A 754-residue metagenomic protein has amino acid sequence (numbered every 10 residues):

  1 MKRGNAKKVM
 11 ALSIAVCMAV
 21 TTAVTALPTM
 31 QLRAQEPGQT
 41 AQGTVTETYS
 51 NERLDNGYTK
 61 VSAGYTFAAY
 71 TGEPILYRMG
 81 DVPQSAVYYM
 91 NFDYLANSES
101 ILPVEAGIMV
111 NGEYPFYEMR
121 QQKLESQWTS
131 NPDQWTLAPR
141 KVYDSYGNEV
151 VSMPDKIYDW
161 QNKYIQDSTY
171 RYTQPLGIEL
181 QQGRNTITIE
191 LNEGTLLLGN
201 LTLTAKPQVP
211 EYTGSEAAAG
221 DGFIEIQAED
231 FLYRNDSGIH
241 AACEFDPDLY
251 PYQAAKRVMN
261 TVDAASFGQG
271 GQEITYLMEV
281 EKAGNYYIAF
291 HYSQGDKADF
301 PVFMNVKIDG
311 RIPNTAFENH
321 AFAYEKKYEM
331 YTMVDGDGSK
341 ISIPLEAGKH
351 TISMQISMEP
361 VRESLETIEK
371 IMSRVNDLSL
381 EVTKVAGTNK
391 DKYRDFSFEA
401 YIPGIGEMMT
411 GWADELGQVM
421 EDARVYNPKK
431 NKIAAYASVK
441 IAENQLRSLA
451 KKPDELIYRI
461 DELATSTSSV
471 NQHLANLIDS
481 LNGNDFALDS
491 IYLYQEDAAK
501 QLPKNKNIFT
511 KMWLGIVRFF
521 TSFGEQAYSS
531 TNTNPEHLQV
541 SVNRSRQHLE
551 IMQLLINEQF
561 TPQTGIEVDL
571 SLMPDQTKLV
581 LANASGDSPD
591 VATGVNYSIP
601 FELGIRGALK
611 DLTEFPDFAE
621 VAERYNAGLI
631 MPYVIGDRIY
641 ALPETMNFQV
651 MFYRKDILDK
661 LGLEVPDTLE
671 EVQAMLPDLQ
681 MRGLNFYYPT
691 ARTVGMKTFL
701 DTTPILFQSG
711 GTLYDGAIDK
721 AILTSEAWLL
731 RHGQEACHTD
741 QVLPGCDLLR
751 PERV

Functional and structural regions predicted by a protein language model:
K2-S13: Bacterial N-terminal signal peptides that target proteins for export
V20-E36: Sec-dependent signal peptide cleavage junction
Q35-F486, I491: Extracytoplasmic
T188-I189, D590-G594, Y688, L743: Paired acidic/hydrophobic, glycine-rich loop segments that form the ligand-binding mouth/hinge of periplasmic-binding
W513-N534, Y597-V650, E671-M675, D701: Hinge/lid segment of periplasmic solute-binding proteins
T533-R546, F560, I566-S571, V591 (+2 more regions): Short, well-ordered beta-strand elements
E558-Y625, P632, D656-E664: Extracytoplasmic "Venus flytrap"/periplasmic binding protein-like
L570-S571, T613-P616, V634-L700, I705-P751: Helix-loop-helix "hinge/cap" segment bordering the ligand-binding cleft or interdomain interface
